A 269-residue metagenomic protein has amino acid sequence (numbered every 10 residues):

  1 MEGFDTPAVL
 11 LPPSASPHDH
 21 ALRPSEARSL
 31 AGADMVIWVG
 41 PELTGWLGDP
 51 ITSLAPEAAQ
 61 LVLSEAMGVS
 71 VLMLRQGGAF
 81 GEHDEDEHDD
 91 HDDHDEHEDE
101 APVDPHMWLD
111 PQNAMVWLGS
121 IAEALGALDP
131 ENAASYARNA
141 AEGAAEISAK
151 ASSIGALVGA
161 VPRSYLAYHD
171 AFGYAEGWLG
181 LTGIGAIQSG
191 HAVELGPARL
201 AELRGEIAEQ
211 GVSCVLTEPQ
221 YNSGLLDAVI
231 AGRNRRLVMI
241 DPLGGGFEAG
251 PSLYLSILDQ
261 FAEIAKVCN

Functional and structural regions predicted by a protein language model:
M1-N269: Extracytoplasmic metal-acquisition and chelation regions
